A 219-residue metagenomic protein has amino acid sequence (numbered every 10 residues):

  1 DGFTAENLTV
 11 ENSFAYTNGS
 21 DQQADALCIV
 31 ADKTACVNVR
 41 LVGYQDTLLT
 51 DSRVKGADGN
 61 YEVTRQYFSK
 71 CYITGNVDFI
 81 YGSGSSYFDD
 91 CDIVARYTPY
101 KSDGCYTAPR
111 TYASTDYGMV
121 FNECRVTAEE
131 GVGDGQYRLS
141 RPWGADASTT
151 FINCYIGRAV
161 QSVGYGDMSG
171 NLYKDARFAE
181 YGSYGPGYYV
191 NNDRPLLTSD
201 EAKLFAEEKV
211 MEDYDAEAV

Functional and structural regions predicted by a protein language model:
D1-V219: Sequence-level preference for short, compositionally simple segments enriched in small aliphatic or small polar residues
